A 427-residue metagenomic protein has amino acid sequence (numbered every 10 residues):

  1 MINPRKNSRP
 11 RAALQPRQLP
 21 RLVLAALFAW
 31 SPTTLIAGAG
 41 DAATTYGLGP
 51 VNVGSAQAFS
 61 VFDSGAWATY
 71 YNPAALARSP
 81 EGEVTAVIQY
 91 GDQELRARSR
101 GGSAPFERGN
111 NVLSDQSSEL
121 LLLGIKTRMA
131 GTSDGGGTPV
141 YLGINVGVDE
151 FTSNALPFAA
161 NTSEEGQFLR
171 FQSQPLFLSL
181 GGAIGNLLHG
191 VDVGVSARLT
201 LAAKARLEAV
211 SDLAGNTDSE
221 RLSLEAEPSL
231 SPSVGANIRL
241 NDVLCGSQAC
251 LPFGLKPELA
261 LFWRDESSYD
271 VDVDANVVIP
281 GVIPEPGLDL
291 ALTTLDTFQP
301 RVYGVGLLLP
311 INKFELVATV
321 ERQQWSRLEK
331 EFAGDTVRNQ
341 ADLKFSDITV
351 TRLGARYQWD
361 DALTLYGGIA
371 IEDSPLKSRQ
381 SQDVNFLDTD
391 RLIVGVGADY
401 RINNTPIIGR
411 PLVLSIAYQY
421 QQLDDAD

Functional and structural regions predicted by a protein language model:
M1-R17: N-terminal secretory signal peptides that target proteins for export/translocation
R21-T34: Bacterial N-terminal signal peptides
G38-V53, L120, G124-D427: Outer-membrane beta-barrel porins/channels
A42-F59, A77-A97: Transmembrane beta-strand segments of Gram-negative outer membrane beta-barrel proteins
A56-G65, G109-L113: Asp/Glu-centered strand-loop micro-motifs enriched in Gly/Pro and often flanked by an aromatic residue
A66, R96-G101, K330, A426-D427: Short, glycine/acidic-enriched capping/hinge loops at junctions between secondary-structure elements
T69-A74: N-terminal periplasmic accessory domains that precede and gate Gram-negative outer-membrane beta-barrel machines
P80-D149: Glycine-rich, N-terminal phosphate-binding loop and its surrounding beta-alpha-beta segment
